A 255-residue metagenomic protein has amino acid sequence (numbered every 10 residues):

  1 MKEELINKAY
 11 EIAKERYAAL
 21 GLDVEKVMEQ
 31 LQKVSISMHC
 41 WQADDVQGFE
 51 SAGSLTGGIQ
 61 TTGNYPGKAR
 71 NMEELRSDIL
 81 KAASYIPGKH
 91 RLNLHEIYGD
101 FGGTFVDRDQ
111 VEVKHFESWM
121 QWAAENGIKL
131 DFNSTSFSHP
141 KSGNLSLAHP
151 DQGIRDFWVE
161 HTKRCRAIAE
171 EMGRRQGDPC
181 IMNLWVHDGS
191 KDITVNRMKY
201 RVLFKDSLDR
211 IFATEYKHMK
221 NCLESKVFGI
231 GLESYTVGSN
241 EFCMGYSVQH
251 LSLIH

Functional and structural regions predicted by a protein language model:
M1-P150, A167, D178: Alpha/beta catalytic barrel-like cores
E112-D131, T135-H250: Active-site acidic/histidine proton-transfer and metal-coordination neighborhood in alpha/beta enzyme cores
H255: Conserved small/polar residues in nucleotide/adenosyl-binding loops
